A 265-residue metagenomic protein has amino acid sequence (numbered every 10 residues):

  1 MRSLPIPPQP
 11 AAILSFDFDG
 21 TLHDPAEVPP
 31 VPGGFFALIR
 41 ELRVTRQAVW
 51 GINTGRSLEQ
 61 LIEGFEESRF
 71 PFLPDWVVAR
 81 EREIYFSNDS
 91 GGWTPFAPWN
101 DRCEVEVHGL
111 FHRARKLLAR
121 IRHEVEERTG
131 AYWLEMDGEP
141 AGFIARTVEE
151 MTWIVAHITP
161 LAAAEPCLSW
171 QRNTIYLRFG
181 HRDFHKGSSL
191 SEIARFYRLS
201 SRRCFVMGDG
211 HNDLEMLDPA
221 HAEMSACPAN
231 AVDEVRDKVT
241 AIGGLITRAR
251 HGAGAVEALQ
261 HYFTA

Functional and structural regions predicted by a protein language model:
M1-F18, A26, G34-V44: Non-catalytic pre-domain segments flanking phosphatase-related domains
Q9, G180, G187-A265: Mg2+-dependent phosphoryl-transfer enzymes with acidic/Ser/Thr/Gly-rich catalytic loops
A12-L14, D75, C204: The start of beta-strands in P-loop NTPase/AAA+ ATPase cores
G33-E126: Active-site phosphate-binding/coordination module
F65-E67, A156-T159, E234-I242: Short, aromatic/basic amphipathic alpha-helical patches
A119-F205, H211-P219: Conserved acidic, metal-coordinating active-site core of Asp-based, Mg2+-dependent phosphoryl-transfer enzymes
